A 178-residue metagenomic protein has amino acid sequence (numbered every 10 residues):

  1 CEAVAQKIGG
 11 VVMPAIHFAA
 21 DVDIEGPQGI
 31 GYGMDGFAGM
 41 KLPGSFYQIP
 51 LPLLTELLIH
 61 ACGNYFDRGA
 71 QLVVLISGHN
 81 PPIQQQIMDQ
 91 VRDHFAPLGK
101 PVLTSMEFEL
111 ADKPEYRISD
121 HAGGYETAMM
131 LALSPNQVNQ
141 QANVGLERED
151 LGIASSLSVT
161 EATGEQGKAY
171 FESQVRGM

Functional and structural regions predicted by a protein language model:
C1-V74, G78-M178: Extended, histidine- and acidic-residue-enriched regions that form the cofactor-binding/catalytic faces
